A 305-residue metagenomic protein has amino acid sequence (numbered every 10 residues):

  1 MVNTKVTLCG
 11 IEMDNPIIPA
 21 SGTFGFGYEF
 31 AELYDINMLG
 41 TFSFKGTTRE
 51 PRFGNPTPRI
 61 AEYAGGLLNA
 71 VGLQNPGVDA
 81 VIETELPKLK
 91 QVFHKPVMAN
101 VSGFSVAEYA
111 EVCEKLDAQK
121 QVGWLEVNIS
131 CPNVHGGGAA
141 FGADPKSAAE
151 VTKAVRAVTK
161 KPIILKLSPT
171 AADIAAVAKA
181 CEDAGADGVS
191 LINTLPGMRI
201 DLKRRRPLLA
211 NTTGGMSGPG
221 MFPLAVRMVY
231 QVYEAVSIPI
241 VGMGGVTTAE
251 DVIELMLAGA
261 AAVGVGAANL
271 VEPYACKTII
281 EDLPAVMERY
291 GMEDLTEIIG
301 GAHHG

Functional and structural regions predicted by a protein language model:
M1-V97, S102-F104: N-terminal capping/small domains of soluble enzymes
V6-T7, I11, I82-F93, D117 (+5 more regions): Surface-exposed amphipathic alpha-helices with a cationic face
I17-A20, G40-F44, V97-V101, L125-V127 (+5 more regions): Hydrophobic faces of well-ordered beta-strands that scaffold small-molecule active sites in alpha/beta enzyme cores
F24, N100-G103, L167-D173, F222 (+1 more regions): Glycine-rich beta-to-alpha transition loops that act as phosphate-gripper elements at the mouths of alpha/beta enzyme
Y28-L33, Y109-Q119, A171-A184, Q231-V236 (+1 more regions): Catalytic cores of alpha/beta
L67, C131-K146, V177-E234, I238: Glycine/Thr-rich beta-alpha phosphate-binding loop at enzyme active sites
K90-F93, V101-K161, L167, A175-I192 (+1 more regions): Conserved alpha/beta-domain cores
M216-S237, V241, T247-G305: Alpha/beta catalytic cores of nucleotide-metabolism and tRNA/nucleoside-modifying enzymes
